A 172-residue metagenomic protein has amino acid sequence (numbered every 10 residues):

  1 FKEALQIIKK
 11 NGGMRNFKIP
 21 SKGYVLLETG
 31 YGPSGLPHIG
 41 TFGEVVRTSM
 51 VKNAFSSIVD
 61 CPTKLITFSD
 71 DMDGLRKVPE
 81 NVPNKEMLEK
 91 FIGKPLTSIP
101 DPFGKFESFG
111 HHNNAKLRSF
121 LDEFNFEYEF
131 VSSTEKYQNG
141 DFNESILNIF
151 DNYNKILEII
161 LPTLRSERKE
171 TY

Functional and structural regions predicted by a protein language model:
F1-L157: N-terminal Rossmann-like or analogous alpha/beta NTP/dinucleotide-binding catalytic cores that position adenine
K155-Y172: Cys/His-rich short segments
